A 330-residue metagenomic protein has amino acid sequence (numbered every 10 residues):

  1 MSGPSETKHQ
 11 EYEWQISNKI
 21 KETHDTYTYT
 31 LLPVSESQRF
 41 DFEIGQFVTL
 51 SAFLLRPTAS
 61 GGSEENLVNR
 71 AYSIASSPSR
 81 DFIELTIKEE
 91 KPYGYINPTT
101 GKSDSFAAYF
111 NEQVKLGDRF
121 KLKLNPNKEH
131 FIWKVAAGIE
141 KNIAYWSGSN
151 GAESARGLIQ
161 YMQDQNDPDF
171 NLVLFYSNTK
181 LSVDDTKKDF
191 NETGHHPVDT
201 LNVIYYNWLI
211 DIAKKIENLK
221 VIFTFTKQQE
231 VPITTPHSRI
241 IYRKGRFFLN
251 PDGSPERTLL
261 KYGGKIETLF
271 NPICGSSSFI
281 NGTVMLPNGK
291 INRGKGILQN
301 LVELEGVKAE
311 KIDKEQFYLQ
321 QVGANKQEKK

Functional and structural regions predicted by a protein language model:
M1-E11, G323-K330: Eukaryotic N-terminal low-complexity, Ser/Thr- and Lys/Arg-rich leader segments that predominantly function as
G3-D118, N178-K180, T226-K227: Ferredoxin-reductase
G45, G151, S276: Short, conserved phosphate/pyrophosphate- and ester-handling motifs at nucleotide-, phospho-/glycolipid
I74, S154-N166: Histidine-anchored nucleotide/phosphate-binding helix
N125-E140: A short, basic/flexible loop-to-alpha-helix module at the beginning of a structural domain
N142-W146, P272: Conserved beta-strand elements of the Class I
N150-A155, F279: Hydrophobic/small residue at the entry helix of a nucleotide-binding pocket
F175, K180-K330: Reductase modules of NAD(P)H-dependent flavoproteins
